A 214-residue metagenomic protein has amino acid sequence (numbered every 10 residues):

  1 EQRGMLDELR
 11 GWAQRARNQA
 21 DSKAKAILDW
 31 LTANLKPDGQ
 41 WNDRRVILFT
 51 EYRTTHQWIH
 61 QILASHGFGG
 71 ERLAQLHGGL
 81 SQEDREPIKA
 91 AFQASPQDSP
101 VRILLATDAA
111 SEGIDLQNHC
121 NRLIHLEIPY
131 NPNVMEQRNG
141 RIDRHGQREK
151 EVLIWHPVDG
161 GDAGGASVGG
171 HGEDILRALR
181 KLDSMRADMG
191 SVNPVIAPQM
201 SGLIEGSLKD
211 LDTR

Functional and structural regions predicted by a protein language model:
E1-R102: Conserved Helicase C-terminal RecA-like lobe
R53-H56, L80-Q82, A109-E112, I128-P132 (+2 more regions): Conserved nucleotide-binding/hydrolysis micro-motifs of P-loop NTPases
I62-F68, N121-R122, R144-Q147: Short, surface-exposed basic-aromatic patches at helix termini and helix-loop junctions that form
L104-C120, N139-Q147: SF2 helicase motor core recognition
I114-I128, V152-H156: A short beta-strand element within the Helicase C-terminal
N131-I154: Conserved SF2 helicase motif VI
E149-R214: C-terminal accessory region of SF2 helicases/translocases
